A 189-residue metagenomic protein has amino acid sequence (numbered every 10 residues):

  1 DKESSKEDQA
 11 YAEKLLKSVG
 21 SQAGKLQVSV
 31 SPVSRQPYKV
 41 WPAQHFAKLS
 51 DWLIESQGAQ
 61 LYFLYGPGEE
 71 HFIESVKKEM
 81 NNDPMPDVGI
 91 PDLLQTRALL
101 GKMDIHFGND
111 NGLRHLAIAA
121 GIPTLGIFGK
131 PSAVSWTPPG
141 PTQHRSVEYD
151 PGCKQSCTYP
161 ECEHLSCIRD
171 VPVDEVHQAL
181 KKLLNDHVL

Functional and structural regions predicted by a protein language model:
D1-Y38: Mid-sequence helix-capping/hinge segment at a functional interface
S5-K6, D92-T96, G152-Q155: A short acidic, often aromatic-flanked loop/helix-cap motif at beta-alpha or helix-coil junctions that lines enzyme
K6, A43, D170-D174: Electropositive phosphate-/nucleotide-binding environments in soluble metabolic enzymes
A23, G101, T142: Structured loop/turn residues at beta-strand edges in well-structured enzyme cores
Q36-P37, E70-H71, A133-V134, C153: Flexible, glycine-rich phosphate/dinucleotide-binding loops and adjacent beta-alpha linkers at cofactor/substrate
P42-G129: Donor-binding and catalytic core of enzymes assembling or modifying cell-surface/extracellular glycoconjugates
D87, H115-L189: Nucleotide-sugar donor-binding patch of glycosyltransferase catalytic domains
